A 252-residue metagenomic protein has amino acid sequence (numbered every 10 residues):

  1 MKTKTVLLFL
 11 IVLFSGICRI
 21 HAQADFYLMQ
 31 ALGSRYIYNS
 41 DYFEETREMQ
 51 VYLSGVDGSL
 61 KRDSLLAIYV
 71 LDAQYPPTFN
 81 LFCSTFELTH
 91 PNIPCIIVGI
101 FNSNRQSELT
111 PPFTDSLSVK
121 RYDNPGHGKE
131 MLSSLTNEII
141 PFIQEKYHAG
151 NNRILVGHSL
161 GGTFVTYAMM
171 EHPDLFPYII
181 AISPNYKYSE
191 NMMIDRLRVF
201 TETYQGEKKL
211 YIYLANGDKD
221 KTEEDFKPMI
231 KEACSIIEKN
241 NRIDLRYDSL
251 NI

Functional and structural regions predicted by a protein language model:
M1-D25: Bacterial Sec-dependent N-terminal signal peptides
I20-L66: A domain-start/cap signature at the N-terminus of enzymes
Y36-Y38, D63-S134, E138, F142-K146: Serine-hydrolase catalytic machinery in alpha/beta-hydrolase-like enzymes
F101, V156-H158, I182-S183, Y213-A215: Alpha/beta-hydrolase-fold catalytic nucleophile elbow
Y147-H158, I179: Alpha/beta-hydrolase fold nucleophile elbow
G157-G161, V165: Gly/Ala-rich beta-loop-alpha elbow adjacent to hydrolase catalytic centers
Y167-P177: Conserved hydrolase catalytic core segment
K187-I252: The feature captures the conserved acid-bearing segment of alpha/beta-hydrolase catalytic domains
